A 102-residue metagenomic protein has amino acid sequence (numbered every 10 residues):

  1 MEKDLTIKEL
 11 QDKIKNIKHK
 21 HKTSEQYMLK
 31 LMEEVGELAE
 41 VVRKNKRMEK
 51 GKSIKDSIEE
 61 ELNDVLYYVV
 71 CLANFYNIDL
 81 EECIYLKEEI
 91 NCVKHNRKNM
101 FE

Functional and structural regions predicted by a protein language model:
M1-L62, L66-E102: Flexible "arm" and connector segments at domain edges
